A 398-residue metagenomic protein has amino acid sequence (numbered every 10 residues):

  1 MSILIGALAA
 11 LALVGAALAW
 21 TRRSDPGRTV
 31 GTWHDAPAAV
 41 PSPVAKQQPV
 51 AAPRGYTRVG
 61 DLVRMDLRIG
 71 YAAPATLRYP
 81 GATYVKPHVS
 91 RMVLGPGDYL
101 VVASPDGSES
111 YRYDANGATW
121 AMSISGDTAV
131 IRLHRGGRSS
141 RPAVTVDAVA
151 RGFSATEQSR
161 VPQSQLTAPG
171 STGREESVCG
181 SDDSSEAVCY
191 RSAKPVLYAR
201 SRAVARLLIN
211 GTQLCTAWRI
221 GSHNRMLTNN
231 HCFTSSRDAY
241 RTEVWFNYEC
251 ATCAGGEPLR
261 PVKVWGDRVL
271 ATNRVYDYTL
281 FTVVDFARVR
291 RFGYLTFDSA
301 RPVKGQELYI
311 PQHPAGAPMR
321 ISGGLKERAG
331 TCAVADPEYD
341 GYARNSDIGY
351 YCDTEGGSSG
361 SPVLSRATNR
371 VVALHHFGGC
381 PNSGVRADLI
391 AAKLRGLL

Functional and structural regions predicted by a protein language model:
M1-R22: Secretory targeting and sorting signals
D25-R28, I220, G256-K263, A271-N273 (+3 more regions): C-terminal subregion of chymotrypsin/trypsin-like serine protease catalytic domains
T29-R78: A short aromatic-anchored loop/beta-hairpin motif
P80-K86: Extended extracellular/luminal ectodomain segments enriched in beta-structured repeat modules
V93-S108: Short, surface-exposed beta-strand/strand-loop-strand elements in extracellular ectodomains
D114-T128: Short, surface-exposed tryptophan/glycine-enriched loops that mediate extracellular molecular recognition
S125-S140, T145-L214, W218-D347, Y351 (+1 more regions): Serine endopeptidase catalytic core focused on the charge-relay Asp
N229-T234, H313-A315, G356, A373-P381: Short beta->alpha transition motifs characteristic of CBS
